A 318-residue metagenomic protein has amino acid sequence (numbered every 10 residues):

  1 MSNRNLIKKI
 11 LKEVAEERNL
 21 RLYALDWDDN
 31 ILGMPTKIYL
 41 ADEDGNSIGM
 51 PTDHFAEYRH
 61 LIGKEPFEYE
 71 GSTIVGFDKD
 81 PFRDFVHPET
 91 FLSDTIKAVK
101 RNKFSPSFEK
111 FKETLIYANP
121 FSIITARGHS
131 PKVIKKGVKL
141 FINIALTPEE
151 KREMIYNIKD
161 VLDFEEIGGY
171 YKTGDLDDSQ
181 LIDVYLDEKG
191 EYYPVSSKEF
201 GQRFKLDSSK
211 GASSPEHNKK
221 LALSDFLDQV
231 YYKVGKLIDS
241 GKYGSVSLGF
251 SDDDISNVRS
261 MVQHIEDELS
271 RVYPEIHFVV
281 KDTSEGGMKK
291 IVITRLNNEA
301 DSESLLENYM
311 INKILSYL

Functional and structural regions predicted by a protein language model:
M1-E17, E113, M261, V279 (+1 more regions): Intrinsically disordered, compositionally biased, charge-dense segments
L6-I10, L61, D94, G137-L140 (+8 more regions): Charge-rich, solvent-exposed alpha-helical interaction surfaces
R18-F200, D207: Alpha-helical substrate-recognition element adjacent to the catalytic core
R21, K219, L223-I255: Conserved Lys-Pro-Asp/Glu-containing loop-to-beta segment of HAD-superfamily phosphomonoesterases, centered on
L22-L25, S122-I124, S247-D253, V279-T283: Extended hydrophobic secondary-structure segments that form protein cores and membrane-embedded regions
M50-E70, E268-S302: A short, conserved beta-to-alpha structural element at the edge of catalytic cores that scaffolds binding
F200-N218: Active-site-proximal specificity loops/subdomain of glycosyltransferases
D252-I265: Acidic, divalent-metal-coordinating active-site segment for phosphoryl/phosphodiester hydrolysis, typified by short
